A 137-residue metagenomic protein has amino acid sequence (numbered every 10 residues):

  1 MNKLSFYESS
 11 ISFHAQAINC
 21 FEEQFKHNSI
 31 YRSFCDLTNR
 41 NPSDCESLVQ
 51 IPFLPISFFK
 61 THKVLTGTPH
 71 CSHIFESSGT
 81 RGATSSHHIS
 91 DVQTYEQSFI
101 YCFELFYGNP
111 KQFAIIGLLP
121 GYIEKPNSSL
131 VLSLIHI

Functional and structural regions predicted by a protein language model:
M1-E76, G82-G117: Nucleotide 5′-phosphate-binding alpha/beta core
S77, I135-I137: Conserved small/polar residues in nucleotide/adenosyl-binding loops
F106-L134: Conserved AMP-binding loop of ANL adenylate-forming enzymes
